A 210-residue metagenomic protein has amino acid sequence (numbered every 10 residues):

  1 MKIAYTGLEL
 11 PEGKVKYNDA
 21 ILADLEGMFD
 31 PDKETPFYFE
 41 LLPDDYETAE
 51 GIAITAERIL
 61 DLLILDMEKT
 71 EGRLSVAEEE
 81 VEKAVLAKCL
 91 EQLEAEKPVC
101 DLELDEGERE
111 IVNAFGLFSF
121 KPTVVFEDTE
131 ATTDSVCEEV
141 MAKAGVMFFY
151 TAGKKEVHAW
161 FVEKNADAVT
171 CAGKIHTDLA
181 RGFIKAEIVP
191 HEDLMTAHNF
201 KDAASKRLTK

Functional and structural regions predicted by a protein language model:
M1-L10, V76-K210: C-terminal-of-GTPase-core extension/linker across diverse P-loop GTPases
M1-L62, T70: Conserved G1/Walker A P-loop phosphate-binding module
N18-A20, M28-D32, F37, L65 (+4 more regions): Surface-exposed loop/turn and secondary-structure junction residues enriched for glycine/proline
M67-L74: Conserved phosphoryl-transfer catalytic core
